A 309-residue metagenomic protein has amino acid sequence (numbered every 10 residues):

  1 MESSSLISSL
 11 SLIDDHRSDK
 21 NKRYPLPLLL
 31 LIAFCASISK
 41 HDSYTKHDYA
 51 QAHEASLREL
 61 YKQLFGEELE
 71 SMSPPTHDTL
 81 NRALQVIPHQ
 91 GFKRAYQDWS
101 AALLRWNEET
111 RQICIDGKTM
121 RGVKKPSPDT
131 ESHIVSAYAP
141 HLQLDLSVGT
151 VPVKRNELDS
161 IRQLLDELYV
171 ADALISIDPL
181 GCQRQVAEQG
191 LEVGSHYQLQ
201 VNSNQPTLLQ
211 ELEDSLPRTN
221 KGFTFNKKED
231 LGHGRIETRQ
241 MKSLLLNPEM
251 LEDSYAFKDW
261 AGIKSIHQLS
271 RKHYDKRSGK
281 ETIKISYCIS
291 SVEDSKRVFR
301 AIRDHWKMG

Functional and structural regions predicted by a protein language model:
M1-H16, I87, A256-H273: Short N-terminal secondary-structure initiator segments
E2-S5, L12, D19-I177, C182-Q185: Conserved, well-structured functional cores that handle cations and Mg-NTP chemistry
I13-N21, K296-D304: Short, solvent-exposed helix-loop connector elements
L144-K221, N226-G234: Nuclease catalytic cores that cleave nucleic-acid phosphodiester bonds, predominantly acidic two-metal-ion
N202-R303: An anionic, glycine-rich sequence signature occurring as long contiguous blocks
G309: Phosphate-centric recognition/catalysis
